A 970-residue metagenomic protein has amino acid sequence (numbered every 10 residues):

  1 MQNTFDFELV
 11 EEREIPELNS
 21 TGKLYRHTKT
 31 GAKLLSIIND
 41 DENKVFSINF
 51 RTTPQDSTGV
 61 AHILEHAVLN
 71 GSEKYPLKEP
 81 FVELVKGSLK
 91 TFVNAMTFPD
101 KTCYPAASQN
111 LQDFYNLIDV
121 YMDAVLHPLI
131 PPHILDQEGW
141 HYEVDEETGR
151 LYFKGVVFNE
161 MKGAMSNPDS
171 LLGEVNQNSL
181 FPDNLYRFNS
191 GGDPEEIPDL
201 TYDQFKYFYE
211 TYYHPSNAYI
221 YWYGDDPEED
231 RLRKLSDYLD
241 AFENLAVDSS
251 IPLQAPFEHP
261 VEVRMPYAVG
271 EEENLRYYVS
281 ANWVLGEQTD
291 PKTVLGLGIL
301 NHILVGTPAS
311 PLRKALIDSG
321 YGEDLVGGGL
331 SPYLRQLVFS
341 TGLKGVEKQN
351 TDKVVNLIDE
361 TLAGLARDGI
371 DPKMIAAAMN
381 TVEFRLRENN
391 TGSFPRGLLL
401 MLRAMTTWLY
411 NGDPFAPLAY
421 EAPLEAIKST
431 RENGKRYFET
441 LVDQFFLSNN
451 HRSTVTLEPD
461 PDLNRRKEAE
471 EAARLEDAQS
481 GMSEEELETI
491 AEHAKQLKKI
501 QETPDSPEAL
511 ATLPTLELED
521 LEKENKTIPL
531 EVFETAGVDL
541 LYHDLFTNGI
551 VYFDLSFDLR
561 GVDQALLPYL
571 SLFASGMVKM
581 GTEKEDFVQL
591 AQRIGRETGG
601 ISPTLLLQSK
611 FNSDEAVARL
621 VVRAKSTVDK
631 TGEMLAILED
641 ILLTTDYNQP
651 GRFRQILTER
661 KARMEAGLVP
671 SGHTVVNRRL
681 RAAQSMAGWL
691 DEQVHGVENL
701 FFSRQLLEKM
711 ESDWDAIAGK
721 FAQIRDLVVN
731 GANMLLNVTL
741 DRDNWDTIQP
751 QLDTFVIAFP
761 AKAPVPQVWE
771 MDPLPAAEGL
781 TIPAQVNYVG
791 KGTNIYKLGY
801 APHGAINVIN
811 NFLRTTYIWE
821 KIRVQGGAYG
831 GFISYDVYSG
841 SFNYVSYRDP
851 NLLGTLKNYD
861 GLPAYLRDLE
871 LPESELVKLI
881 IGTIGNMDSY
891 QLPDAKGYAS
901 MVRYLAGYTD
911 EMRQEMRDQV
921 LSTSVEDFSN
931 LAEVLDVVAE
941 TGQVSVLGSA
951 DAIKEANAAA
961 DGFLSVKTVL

Functional and structural regions predicted by a protein language model:
M1-V45: Non-catalytic terminal extensions that flank enzyme cores
I38-D40, S47-N49, F158, K162 (+12 more regions): His/Glu-based metal-binding/catalytic segments typifying zinc-dependent metallopeptidases
N43-T53, E79-H127, I134-E143, S170-E195 (+12 more regions): M16 family metallopeptidases and their MPP-like homologs
V60, L64-V68, F573: Active-site His/Glu-centered metal-binding helix of metallohydrolases
F92, K206-E210, P266-V269, V326-S331 (+10 more regions): Generic recognition of flexible, low-complexity loop/linker segments
E143-A268, E273-L275, S280: Hydrophobic, small-residue-rich alpha-helical packing segments that form membrane-like cores
K154, K206-D237, I717-L752, E940: Non-catalytic, conformational "gating/processing" segments within enzyme and secreted inhibitor domains
Y207-Y209, Y213, Y219, P227-S249 (+4 more regions): Extended, regular secondary-structure scaffolds
